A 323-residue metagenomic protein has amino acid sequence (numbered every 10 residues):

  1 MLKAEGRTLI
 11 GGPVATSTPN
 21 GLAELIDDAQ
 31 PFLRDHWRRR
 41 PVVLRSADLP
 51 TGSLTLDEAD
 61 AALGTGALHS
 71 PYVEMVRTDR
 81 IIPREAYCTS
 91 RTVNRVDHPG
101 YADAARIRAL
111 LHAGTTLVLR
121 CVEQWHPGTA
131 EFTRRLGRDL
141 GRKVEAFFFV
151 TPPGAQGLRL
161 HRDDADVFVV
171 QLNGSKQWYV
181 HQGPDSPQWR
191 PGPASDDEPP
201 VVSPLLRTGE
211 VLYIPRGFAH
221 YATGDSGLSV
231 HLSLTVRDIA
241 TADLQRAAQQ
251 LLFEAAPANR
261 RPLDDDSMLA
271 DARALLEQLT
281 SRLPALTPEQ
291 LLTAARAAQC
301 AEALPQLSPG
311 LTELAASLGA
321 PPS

Functional and structural regions predicted by a protein language model:
L2-D35, D48-S53, D57-E210, F218-N259: Active-site region of the double-stranded beta-helix
L244-L283: Charged, amphipathic alpha-helical linkers/stalks
A270-S323: Long, low-complexity C-terminal extensions of enzymes
